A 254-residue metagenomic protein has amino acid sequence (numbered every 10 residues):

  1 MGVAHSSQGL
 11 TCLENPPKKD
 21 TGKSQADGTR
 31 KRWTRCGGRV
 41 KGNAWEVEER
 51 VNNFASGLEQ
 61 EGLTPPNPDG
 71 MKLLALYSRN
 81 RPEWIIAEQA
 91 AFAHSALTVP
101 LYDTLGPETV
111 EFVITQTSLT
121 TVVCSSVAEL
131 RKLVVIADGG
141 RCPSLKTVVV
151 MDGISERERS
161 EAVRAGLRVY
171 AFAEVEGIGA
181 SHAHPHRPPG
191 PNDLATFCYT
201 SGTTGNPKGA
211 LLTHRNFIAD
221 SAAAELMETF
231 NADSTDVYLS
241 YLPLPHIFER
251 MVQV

Functional and structural regions predicted by a protein language model:
M1-G28, R32, A93-E174: Structural core segment of the AMP-binding/adenylate-forming
W33-Q89, G106-E111, A171-A173, H214: Conserved AMP-binding/adenylate-forming core of the ANL superfamily
K41-E46, A195-S221: Conserved AMP-binding A3 loop
N52-S56, E176, A210-N231, Y238 (+1 more regions): Conserved structural elements of the adenylate-forming
P68, R168-Y170, E176-Y199, N206 (+1 more regions): Conserved pre-ATP/AMP-binding loop-to-beta segment of ANL
L74, A91, V122, L194 (+3 more regions): Conserved S/T- and glycine-rich ATP-binding loop of Class I adenylate-forming
Y77-R81, Y102-D103, L194, Y241-H246: Conserved AMP-binding
P82-L101, V110-E111, I247-V254: Hydrophobic alpha-helical segments in the ANL/AMP-binding
